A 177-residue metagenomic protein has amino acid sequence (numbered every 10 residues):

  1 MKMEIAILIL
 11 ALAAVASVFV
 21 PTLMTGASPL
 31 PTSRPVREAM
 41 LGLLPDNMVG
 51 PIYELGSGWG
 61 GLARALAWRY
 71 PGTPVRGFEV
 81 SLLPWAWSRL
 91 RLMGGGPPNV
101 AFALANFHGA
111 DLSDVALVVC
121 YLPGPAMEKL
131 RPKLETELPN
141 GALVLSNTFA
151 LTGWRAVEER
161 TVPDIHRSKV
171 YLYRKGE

Functional and structural regions predicted by a protein language model:
M1-N47: S-adenosyl-L-methionine
M48-G58: Conserved class I S-adenosyl-L-methionine
G60-R64: Glycine-rich SAM-binding Motif I of class I
P74-E79: Conserved SAM-binding motif I beta-strand of class I
S88: Conserved SAM-binding loop
G96-F107: Conserved SAM-binding strand-loop segment of SAM-dependent methyltransferases
S113-K129: A short SAM/SAH-binding and catalytic strip from SAM-dependent methyltransferases
A126-E177: C-terminal substrate-binding/active-site "lid" region of AdoMet-derived donor-dependent transferases
